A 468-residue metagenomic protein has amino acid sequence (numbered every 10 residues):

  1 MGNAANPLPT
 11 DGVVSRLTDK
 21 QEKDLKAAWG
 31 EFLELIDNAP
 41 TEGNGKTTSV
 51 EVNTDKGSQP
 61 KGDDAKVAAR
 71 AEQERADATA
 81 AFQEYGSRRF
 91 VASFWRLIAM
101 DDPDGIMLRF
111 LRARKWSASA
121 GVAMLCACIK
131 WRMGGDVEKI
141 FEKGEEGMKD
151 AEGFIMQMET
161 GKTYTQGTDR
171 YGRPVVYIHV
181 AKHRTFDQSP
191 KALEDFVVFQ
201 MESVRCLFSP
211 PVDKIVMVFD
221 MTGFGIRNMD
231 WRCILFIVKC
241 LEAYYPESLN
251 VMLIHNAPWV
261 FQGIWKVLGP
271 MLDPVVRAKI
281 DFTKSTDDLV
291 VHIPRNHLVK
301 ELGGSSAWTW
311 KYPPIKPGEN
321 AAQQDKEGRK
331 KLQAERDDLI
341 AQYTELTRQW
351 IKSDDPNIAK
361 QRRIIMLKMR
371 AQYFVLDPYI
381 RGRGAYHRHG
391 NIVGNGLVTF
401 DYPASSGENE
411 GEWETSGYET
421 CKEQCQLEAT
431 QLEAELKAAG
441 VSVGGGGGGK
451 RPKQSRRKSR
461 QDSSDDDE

Functional and structural regions predicted by a protein language model:
M1-E468: Basic, amphipathic alpha-helical/coil surface patches used to engage anionic, phosphate-bearing ligands and membranes
